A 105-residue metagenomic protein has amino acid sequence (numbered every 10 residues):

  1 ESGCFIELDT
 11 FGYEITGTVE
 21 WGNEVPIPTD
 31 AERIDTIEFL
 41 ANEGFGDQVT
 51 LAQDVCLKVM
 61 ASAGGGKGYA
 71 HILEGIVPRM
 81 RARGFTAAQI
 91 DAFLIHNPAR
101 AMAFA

Functional and structural regions predicted by a protein language model:
E1-D35, F39, V49: Catalytic pocket-lining loop regions of alpha/beta-barrel enzymes, especially the amidohydrolase/enolase/GH5 lineages
L8-F11, F45-G66, F93: Short acidic/histidine-rich active-site segments
E14-T16, L57-M60, R100-A101: Flexible loop/turn segments at secondary-structure boundaries
P26-I27, G66, M80, A88: Hydrophobic alpha-helical scaffolding
P28, D35, G44-G46, G64-G66 (+1 more regions): Active-site/ligand-binding-proximal alpha/beta "capping" segment
I37-N42, P78-R79: Structured alpha-helical segments in the cores of large, soluble enzyme domains
E38, V55-C56, A70: Active-site pocket-lining/capping segments in soluble small-molecule metabolic enzymes
H71-A105: Mid-to-C-terminal alpha-helical segments outside catalytic/metal-binding sites
